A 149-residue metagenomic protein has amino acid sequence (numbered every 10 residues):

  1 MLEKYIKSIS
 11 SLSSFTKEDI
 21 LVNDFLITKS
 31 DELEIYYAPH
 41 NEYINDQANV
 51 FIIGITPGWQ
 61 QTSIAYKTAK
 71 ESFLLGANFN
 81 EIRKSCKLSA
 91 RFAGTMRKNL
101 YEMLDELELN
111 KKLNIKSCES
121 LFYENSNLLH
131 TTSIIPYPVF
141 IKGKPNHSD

Functional and structural regions predicted by a protein language model:
L2-D149: A polyanion-binding, active-site-adjacent surface
